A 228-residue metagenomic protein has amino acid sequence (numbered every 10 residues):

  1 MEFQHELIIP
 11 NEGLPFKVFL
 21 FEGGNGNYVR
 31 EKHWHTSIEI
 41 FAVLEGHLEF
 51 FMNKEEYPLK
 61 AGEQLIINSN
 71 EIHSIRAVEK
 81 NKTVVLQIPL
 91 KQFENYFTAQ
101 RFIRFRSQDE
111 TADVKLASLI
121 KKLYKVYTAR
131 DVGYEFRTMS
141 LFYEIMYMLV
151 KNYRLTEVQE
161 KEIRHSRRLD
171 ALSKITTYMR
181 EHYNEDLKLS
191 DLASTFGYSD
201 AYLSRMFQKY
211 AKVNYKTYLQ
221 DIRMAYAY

Functional and structural regions predicted by a protein language model:
M1-K60, A77, F102-R104: Generic protein-terminus/edge-of-domain signal
L59-I72: Conserved metal-binding segment of the jelly-roll/cupin
S69-Q92: Ligand-binding loop in jelly-roll beta-barrel domains
A99-E160, T176-T177: Amphipathic alpha-helical segments enriched in hydrophobic/aromatic residues interleaved with Lys/Arg
A112-K115, R164-I175, A211, Q220-R223: N-terminal positioning helix adjacent to the helix-turn-helix/winged-helix DNA-binding module
T177, E181, D186, S190 (+3 more regions): Terminal helix-turn-helix DNA-binding modules in bacterial transcription factors
A193: The alpha-helix within a helix-turn-helix
